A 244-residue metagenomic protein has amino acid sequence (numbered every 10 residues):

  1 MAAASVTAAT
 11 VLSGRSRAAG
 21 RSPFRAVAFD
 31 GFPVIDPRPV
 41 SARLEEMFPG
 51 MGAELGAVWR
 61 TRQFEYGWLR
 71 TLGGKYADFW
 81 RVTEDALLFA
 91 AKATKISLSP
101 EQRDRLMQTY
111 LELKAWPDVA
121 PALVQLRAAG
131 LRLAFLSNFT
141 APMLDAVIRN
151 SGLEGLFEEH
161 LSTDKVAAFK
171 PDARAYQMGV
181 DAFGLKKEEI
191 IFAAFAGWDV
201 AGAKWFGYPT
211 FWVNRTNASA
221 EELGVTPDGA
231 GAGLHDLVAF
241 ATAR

Functional and structural regions predicted by a protein language model:
M1-A19: N-terminal export signals
R21-F64: Active-site neighborhood of HAD-like aspartate-dependent phosphohydrolases
R21-S22, A129-L131, F183-E189: Glycine-rich phosphate-binding loop signature in dinucleotide/nucleotide-binding domains
S41, G56, R60, W80 (+2 more regions): An amphipathic alpha-helix signature
F48-G52, A93-L98, A128-A129, G152-L156 (+1 more regions): Short helix-capping segments at alpha-helix termini
G67-D104: A metal-dependent, Asp-based hydrolase signature
W80-R81, L98-A134, D145: Short, acidic loop-to-helix structural element flanking the phosphoryl-transfer center in phosphate-processing enzymes
V124, L136, T140-A141, D145-R244: Asp-based, Mg2+/Mn2+-dependent phosphohydrolase catalytic module
